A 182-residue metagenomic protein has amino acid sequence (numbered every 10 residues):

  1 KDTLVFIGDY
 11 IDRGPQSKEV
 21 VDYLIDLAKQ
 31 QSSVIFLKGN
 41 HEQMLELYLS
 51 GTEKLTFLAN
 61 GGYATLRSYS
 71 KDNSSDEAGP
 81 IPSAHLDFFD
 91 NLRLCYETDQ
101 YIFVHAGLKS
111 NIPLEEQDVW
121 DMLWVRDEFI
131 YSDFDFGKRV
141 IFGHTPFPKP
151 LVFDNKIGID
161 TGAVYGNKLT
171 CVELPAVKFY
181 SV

Functional and structural regions predicted by a protein language model:
K1-Q16: An N-terminal domain-cap segment
D2, V34, Y101, K156: Short, conserved active-site loop motifs that form the nucleotide-linked donor/cofactor pocket
D9, L24, G39-N40, T65 (+5 more regions): Divalent metal-coordination and catalytic microenvironments
D12, E42-Q43, L108, F147 (+1 more regions): Short, glycine/acidic-enriched loop or turn micro-motifs at the edges of active sites
R13-L94, V125, F129-Y131: Active-site neighborhood of divalent metal-dependent phosphoester bond hydrolases
S50, F103-Q117: Divalent-metal (often Zn2+) His-rich catalytic cores of metallo-beta-lactamase-fold enzymes
Y96-I102: Beta-strand-turn-beta hairpins that frame and shape the catalytic cleft of phosphate-ester-processing enzymes
I112, D118-V182: Conserved beta-sheet core of the metallophosphoesterase superfamily
